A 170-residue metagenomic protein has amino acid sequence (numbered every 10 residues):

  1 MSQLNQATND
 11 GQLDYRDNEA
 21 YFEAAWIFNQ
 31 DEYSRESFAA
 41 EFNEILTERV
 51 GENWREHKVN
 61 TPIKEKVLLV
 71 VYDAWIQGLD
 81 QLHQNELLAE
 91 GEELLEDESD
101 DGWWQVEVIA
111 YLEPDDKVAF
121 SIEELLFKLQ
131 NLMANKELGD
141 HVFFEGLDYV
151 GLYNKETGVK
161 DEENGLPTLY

Functional and structural regions predicted by a protein language model:
M1-L112: Composition-driven low-complexity segments enriched in polar/acidic and proline residues
G102-A110, D116-F120, E124-Y170: Acidic, proline/glycine-rich low-complexity IDRs
